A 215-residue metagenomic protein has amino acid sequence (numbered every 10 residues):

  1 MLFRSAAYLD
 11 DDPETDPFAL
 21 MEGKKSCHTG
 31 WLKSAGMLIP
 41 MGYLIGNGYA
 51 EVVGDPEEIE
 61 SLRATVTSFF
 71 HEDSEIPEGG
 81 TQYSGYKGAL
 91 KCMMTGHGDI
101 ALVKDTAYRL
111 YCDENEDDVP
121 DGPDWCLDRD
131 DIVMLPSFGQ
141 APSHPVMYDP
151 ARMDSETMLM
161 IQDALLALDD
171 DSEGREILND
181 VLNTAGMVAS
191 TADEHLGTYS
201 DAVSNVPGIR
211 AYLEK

Functional and structural regions predicted by a protein language model:
M1-G54: A conserved helix-loop-strand patch within extracytoplasmic ligand-binding domains of the periplasmic binding
F3-T15, P136-T157: A bilobed periplasmic-binding-protein/Venus flytrap-type ligand-binding module shared by bacterial periplasmic
D16, A35, I39, Y43 (+6 more regions): Extracytoplasmic/secreted proteins, especially bacterial periplasmic and envelope-associated proteins
E22-K25, H97-D99, E156: Loop/turn elements at helix/coil->beta-strand transitions in domains of secreted/extracellular proteins
K25-W31, E78-G80, M147-P150, T184-T191: Second-shell loop/turn segments in exported
Y43-G46, Y86-R129: A ligand-binding cleft/hinge motif common to bilobed small-molecule-binding domains
V52-K91, T95, T106: Short helix-initiation/N-cap motifs at beta->coil->alpha
M153-K215: An extracytoplasmic/periplasmic, membrane-proximal ligand-sensing/linker region
